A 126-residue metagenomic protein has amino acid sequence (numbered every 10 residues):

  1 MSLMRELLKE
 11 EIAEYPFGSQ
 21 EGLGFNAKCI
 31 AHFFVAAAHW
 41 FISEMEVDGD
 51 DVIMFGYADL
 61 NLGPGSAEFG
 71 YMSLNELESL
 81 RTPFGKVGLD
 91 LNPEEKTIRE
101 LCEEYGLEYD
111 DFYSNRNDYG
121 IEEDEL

Functional and structural regions predicted by a protein language model:
M1-A36, D124-E125: N-terminal domain-onset segments
C29-G49: Hydrophobic/aromatic-rich, well-ordered segments within soluble, folded domains that form packed cores
A31-F33, G56, M72, L77: Generic structural hydrophobic/aromatic packing signal, biased to beta-strands
A38-F41, N61-G70: Short, surface-exposed beta-strand/loop "edge" segments at domain boundaries and coil↔beta transitions
M45, L60, L74: Residues immediately flanking
D51-N61: Catalytic Cys-His active-site segments of thiol-dependent hydrolases/isopeptidases
G65-G120: Helix-rich interaction surfaces within compact, conserved domain-sized segments that mediate assembly or partner
